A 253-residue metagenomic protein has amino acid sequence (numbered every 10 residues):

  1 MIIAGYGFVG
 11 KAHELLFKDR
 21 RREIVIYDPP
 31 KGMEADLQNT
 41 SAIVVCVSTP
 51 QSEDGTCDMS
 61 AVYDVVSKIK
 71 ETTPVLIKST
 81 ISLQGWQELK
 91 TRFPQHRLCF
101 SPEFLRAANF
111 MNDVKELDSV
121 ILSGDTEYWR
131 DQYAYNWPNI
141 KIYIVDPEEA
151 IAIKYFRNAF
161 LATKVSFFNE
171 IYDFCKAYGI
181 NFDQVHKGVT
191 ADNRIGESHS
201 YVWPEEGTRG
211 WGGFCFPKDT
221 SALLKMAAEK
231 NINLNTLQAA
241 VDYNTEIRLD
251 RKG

Functional and structural regions predicted by a protein language model:
M1-N39: NAD(P)+-binding Rossmann beta1-loop-alpha1 motif at the extreme N-terminus of oxidoreductases
I2-I3, V45, I77, L122: Hydrophobic Val/Ile/Leu positions in short beta-strands of Rossmann-like dinucleotide-binding domains
D19-E23, K90-C99, R106-S198, M226-L234 (+2 more regions): Internal alpha-helical scaffold of NAD(P)-dependent oxidoreductase catalytic cores
L37-V44, K70-T73: Short acidic/histidine-rich motifs immediately flanking catalytic phosphotransfer sites in two-component signaling
Q51-N109: Rossmann-like NAD(P)(H) cofactor-binding subdomain of soluble oxidoreductases
G210-K225: Active-site loop ensemble at the mouth of alpha/beta enzyme cores that anchors a bound cofactor
